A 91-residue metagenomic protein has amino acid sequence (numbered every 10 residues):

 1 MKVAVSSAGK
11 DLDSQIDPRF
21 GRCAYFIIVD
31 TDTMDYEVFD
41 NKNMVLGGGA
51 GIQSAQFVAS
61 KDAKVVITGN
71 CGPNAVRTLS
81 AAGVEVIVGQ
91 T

Functional and structural regions predicted by a protein language model:
M1-G49, S60, S80-V84, V88-T91: Non-catalytic interface/targeting segments
L46-A82: Short HxH-centered metal-ligating active-site micro-motif
